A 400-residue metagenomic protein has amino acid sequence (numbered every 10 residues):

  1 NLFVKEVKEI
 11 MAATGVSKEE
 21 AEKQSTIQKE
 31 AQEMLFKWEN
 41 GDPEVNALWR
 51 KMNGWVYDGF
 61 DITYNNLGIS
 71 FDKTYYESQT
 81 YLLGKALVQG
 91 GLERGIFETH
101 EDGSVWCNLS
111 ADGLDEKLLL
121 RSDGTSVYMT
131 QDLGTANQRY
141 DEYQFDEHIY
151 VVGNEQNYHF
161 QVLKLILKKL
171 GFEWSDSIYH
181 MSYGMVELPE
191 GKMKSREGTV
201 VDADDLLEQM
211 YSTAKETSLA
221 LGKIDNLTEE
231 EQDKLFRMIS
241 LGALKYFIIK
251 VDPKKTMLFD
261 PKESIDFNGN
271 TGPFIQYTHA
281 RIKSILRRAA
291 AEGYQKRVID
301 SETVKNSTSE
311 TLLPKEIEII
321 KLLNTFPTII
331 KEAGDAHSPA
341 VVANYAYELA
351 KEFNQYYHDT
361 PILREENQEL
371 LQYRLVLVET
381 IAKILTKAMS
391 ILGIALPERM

Functional and structural regions predicted by a protein language model:
N1-M400: Non-catalytic interaction-recognition regions
